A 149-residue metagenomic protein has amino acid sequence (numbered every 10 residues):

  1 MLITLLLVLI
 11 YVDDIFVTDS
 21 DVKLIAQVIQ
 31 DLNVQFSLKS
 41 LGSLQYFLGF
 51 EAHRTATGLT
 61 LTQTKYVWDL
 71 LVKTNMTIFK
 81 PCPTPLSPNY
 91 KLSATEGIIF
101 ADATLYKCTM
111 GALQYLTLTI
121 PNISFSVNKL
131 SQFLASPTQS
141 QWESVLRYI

Functional and structural regions predicted by a protein language model:
M1-I149: Long, low-complexity, charge-biased intrinsically disordered regions
